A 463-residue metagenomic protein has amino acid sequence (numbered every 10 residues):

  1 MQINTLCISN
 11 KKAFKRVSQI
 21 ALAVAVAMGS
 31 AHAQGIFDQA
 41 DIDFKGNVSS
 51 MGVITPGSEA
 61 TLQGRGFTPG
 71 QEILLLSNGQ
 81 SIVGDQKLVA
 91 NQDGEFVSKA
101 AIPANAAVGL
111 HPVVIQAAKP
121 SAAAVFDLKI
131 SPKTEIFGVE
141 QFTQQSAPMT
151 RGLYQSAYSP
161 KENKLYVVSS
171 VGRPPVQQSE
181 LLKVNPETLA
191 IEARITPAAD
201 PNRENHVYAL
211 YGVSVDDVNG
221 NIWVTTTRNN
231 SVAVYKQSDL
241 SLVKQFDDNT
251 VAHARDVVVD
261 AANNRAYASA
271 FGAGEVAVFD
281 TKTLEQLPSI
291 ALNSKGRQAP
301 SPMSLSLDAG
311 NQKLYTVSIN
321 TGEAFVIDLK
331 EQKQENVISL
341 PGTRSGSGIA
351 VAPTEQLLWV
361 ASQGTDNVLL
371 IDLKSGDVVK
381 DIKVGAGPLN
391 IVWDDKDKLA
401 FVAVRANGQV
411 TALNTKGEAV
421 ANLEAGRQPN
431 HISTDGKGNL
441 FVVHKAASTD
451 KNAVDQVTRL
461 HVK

Functional and structural regions predicted by a protein language model:
M1-A33: Gram-negative bacterial Sec-dependent N-terminal signal peptides
Q34-K463: Predominantly soluble domains enriched in secretory-pathway, periplasmic, or organellar proteins
